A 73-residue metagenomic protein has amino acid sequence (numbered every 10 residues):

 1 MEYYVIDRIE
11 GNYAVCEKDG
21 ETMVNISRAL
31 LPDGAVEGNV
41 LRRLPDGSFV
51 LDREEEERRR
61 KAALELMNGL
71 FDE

Functional and structural regions predicted by a protein language model:
M1-I9: Structural detector for short beta-strands of small beta-barrel domains
N12-V15: Short aromatic-glycine-enriched beta-strand elements
T22-P32: Beta-strand/loop nucleic-acid-binding surfaces
E37-G38: Loop/turn positions that initiate beta-strands
D46-R59: Short, Lys/Arg- and Gly-enriched loop/turn segments at beta-strand edges
E57-E73: Short peripheral tails and domain-boundary helices/loops at the edges of structured domains
